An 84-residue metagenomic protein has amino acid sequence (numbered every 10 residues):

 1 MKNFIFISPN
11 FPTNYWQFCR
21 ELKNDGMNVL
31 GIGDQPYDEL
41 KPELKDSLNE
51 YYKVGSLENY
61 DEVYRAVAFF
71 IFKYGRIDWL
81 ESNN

Functional and structural regions predicted by a protein language model:
M1-N84: ATP-binding N-terminal substructure of ATP-dependent carboxylate-amine bond-forming enzymes
